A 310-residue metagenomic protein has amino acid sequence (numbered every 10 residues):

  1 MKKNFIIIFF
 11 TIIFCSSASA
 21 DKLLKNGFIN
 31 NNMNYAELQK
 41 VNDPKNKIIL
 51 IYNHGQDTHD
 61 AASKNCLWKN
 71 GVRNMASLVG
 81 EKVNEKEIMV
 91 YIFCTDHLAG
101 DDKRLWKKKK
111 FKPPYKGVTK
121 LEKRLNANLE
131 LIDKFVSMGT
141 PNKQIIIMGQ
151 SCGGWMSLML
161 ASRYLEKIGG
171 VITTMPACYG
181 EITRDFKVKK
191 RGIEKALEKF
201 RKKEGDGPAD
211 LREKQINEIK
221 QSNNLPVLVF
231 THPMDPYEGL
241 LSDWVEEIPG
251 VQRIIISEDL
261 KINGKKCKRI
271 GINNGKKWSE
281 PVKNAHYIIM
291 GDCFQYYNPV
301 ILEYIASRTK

Functional and structural regions predicted by a protein language model:
D21-D43: N-terminal cap/lid segment of alpha/beta-hydrolase-fold proteins
V41-V83: Short, surface-exposed "cap/lid" segments of acyl-processing enzymes
W68-E81, T231-G275: Active-site-adjacent alpha-helix of alpha/beta-hydrolase-fold enzymes
A76-K107: Conserved alpha/beta-hydrolase
R104-G139: Alpha/beta-hydrolase active-site loop
K143-K190: Primarily recognizes the serine-hydrolase "nucleophile elbow" in alpha/beta-hydrolase and SGNH/GDSL folds
C178-D259: The feature captures the conserved acid-bearing segment of alpha/beta-hydrolase catalytic domains
P249-K310: C-terminal catalytic histidine-bearing segment of alpha/beta-hydrolase fold enzymes
